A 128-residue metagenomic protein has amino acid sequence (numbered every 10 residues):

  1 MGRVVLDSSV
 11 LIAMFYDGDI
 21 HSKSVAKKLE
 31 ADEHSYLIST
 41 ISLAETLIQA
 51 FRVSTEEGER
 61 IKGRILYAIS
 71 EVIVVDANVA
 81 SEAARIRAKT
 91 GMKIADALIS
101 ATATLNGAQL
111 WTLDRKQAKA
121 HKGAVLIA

Functional and structural regions predicted by a protein language model:
M1-I38, A50-G63: Short, well-structured N-terminal submotif of metal-dependent ribonuclease cores
M1-R3, Y67-I69, S100-A128: Acidic, PIN/NYN-like endoribonuclease modules and their adjacent C-terminal/linker elements
L6-D7, I38-T40, G91-K93, D114-R115 (+1 more regions): Histidine- and aromatic-rich ligand-binding microenvironments
L11-I12, L43, A80, Q117-A118: A generic structural signal for short hydrophobic patches within well-formed alpha-helices
D17-G18, Q49, I86, G123-A124: Residue-level signal for well-ordered alpha-helical positions
L37, I73, V125: General small-molecule cofactor/ligand-binding pocket signal
E71-R115: Active-site neighborhoods of divalent-metal-dependent phosphate/nucleic-acid chemistry enzymes
